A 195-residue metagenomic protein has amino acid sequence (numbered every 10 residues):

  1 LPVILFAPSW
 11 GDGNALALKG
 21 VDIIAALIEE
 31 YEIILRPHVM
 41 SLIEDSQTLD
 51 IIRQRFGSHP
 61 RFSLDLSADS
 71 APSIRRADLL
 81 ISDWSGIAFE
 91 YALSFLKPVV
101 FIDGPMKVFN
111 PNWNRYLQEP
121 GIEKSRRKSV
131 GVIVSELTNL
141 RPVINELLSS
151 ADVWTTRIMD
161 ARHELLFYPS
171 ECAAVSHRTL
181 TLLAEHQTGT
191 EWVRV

Functional and structural regions predicted by a protein language model:
L1-I52, V132-V134, L148-D152, F167-Y168 (+2 more regions): Conserved catalytic-core segment of nucleotide-activated headgroup transferases in glycan assembly
S9-G13, V39-L42, S70, G86-I87 (+2 more regions): Short, solvent-exposed loop/turn segments at secondary-structure junctions
A15-L18, D45-T48, A77, F89-S94 (+1 more regions): A short acidic (Asp/Glu
A26, D50-S58, P120-K128: Short, conserved catalytic or adaptor-binding loops enriched in Gly and charged residues
I34, S63, L79-I81, V100 (+1 more regions): Hydrophobic/aromatic beta-strand patches that form the interior of the parallel beta-sheet core in alpha/beta enzyme
Q47-F89: Donor nucleotide-activated moiety binding/catalytic core segment of transferases that use nucleotide-activated donors
W84-L165: Catalytic binding pocket for nucleotide-activated donors in carbohydrate/polymer assembly enzymes
L137, R141, S170-T181: Short, amphipathic alpha-helical "lid/cap" segments that border enzyme active or binding sites
